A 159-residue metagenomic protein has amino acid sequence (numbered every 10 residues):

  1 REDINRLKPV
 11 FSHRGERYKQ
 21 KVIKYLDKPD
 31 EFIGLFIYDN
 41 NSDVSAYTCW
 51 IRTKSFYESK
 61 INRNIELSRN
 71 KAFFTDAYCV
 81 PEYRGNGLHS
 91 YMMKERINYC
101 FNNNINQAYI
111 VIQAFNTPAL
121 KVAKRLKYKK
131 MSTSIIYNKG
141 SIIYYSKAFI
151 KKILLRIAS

Functional and structural regions predicted by a protein language model:
R1-F11: A short beta-loop-alpha structural element at the N-terminal edge of CoA-dependent acyl/N-acetyltransferase catalytic
G15-Q20: Short Pro/Gly-enriched beta-strand edge/turn motifs at strand-loop
K21-E31, N40-D76: Conserved acyl-donor/pantetheine-binding loop and adjacent beta-alpha core of acyl/acetyltransferases and related
D76-C79, G85-N102, Q107, K121-R125: Conserved acetyl-CoA-binding loop-helix of GNAT-fold acetyltransferases
V80, Q113: Residue-level recognition of the GNAT/N-acetyltransferase active site
A108-I112: Conserved hydrophobic beta-strand within the GNAT/NAT acetyltransferase core sheet that lines the active-site cleft
A114-S132: Conserved active-site alpha-helix within GNAT-family acetyltransferase domains
K129-I143: Conserved catalytic-core motifs of GNAT/GCN5-like acyltransferases
